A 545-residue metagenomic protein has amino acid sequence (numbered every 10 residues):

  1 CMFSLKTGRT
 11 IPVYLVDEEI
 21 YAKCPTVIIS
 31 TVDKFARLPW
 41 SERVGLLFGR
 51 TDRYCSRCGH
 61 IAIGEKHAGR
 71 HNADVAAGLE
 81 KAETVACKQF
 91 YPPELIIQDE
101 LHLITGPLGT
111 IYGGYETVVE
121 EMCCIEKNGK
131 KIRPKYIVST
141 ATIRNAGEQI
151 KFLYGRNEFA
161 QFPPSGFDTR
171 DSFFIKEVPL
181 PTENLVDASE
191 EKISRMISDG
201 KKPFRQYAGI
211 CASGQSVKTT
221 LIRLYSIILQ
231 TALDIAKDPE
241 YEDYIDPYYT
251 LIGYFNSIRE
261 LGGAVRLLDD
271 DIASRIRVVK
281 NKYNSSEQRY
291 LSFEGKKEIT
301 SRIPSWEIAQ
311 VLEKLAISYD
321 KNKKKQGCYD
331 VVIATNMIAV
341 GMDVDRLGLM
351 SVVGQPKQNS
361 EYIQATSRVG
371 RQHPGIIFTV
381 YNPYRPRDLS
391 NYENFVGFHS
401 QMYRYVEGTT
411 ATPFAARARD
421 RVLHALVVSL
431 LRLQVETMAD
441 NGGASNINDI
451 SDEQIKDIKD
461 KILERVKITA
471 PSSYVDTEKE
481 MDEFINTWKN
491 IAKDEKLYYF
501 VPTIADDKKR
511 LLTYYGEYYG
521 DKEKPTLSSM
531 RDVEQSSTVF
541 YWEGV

Functional and structural regions predicted by a protein language model:
C1-V16, G49-C87: Cys/His-rich short segments
P25, D33, L47-G69, C87-I125: SF2 helicase catalytic motif II
E100-T110, V119-K151, P164-S165: Conserved helicase ATPase motor motifs in RecA-like P-loop NTPase domains
P134, R144-F152, N157-D271: Conserved interdomain linker/interface between the two RecA-like ATPase lobes of SF2 helicase motors
I303-A334: Conserved helicase ATPase core of P-loop NTP-dependent helicases/translocases
C328, R368-M402: Conserved segment of the helicase C-terminal RecA-like domain
I338-G354, G375-T379: A short beta-strand element within the Helicase C-terminal
S390-G408, A425-V545: The feature captures the C-terminal accessory region of ATP-dependent helicases and related nucleic-acid translocases
